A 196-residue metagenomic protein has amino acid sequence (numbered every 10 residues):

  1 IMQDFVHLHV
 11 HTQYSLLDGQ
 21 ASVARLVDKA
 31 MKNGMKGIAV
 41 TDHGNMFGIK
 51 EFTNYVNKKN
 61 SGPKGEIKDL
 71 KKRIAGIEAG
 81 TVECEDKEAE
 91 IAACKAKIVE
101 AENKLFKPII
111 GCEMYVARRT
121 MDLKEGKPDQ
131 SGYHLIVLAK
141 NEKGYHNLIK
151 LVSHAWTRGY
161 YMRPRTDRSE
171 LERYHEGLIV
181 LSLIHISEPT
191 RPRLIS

Functional and structural regions predicted by a protein language model:
I1-S187, R191: Phosphodiester-processing cores and adjacent nucleic acid-binding clamps
I195-S196: Hydrophobic alpha-helical segments, chiefly the membrane-spanning helices and signal/signal-anchor peptides
